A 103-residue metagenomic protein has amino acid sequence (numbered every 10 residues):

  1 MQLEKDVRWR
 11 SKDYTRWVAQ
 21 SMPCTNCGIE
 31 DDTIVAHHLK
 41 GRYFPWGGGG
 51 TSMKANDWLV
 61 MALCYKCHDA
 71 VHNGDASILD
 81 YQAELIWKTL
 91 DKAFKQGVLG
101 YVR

Functional and structural regions predicted by a protein language model:
M1-Y14, R103: Arg/Lys-rich, low-complexity, intrinsically disordered N-terminal tails that contact nucleic acids
E4-V7, G28, S77, E84: Alpha-helical interaction segments
W9-K40: Short cysteine-rich loop/turn motifs with clustered Cys
T25-N26, L63-K66: C-type cytochrome heme c attachment motif
E30, K66-A70: Cys/His-rich metal-chelating microdomains
I34, M61-A62: A broad, low-specificity signal marking well-ordered, structured residues that form hydrophobic/aromatic
Y43: Compact nucleic-acid interaction/catalytic patches
W46-M61, D69-R103: Polybasic, low-complexity binding patches
